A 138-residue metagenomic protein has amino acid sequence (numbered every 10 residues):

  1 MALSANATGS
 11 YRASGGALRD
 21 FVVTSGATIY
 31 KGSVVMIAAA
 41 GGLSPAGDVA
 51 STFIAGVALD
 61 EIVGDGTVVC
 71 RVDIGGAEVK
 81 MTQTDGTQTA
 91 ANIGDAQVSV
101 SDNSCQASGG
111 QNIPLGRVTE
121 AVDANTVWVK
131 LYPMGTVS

Functional and structural regions predicted by a protein language model:
M1-S138: Surface-exposed, low-hydrophobicity beta-strand/loop segments enriched in small/polar/acidic residues
